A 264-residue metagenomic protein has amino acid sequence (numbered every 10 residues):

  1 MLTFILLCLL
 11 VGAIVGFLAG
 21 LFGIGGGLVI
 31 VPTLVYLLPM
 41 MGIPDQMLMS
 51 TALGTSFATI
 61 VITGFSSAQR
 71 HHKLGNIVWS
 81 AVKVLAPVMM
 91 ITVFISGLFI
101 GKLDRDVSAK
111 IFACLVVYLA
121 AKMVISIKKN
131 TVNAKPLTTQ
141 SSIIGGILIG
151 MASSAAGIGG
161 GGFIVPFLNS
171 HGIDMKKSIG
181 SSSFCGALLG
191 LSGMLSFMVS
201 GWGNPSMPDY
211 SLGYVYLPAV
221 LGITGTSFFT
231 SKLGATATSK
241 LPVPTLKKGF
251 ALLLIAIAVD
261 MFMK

Functional and structural regions predicted by a protein language model:
M1-F22, V29-S50, G64-M151, A155 (+3 more regions): Juxtamembrane transmembrane-helix boundary motif
I24-G25, G157-G161: A short acidic Gly-Thr/Ser loop motif
I30, F163-I164: Hydrophobic/aromatic end-of-helix segments at the C-terminal termini of transmembrane alpha-helices
T55-T63, I91-T92, F184-S196: Membrane-embedded alpha-helical segments of transport systems, primarily multispan ion/solute transporters
G160-F163, I179: Short glycine/serine/threonine-rich phosphate/pyrophosphate-binding segments that cradle anionic phosphate groups
